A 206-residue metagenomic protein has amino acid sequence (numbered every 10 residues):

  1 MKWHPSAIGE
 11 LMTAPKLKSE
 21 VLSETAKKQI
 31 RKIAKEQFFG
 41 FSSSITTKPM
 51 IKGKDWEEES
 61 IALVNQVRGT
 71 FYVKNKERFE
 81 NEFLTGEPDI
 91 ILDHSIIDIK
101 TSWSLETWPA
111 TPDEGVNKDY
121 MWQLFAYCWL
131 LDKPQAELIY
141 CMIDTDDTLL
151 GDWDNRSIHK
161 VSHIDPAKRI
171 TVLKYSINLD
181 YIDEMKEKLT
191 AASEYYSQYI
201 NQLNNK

Functional and structural regions predicted by a protein language model:
M1-D55, L63, T145-D147, N204-K206: Charged, glycine-rich intrinsically disordered N-terminal tails and low-complexity linkers that flank
K52, W56, S60, Y181-K188: Short amphipathic alpha-helical segments
E59, W122-A126: Short amphipathic alpha-helical face segments that pack within enzyme cores and frequently flank/anchor catalytic
A62-F83, P88-D89, I96: A short acidic/basic microdomain associated with nuclease active sites
V64, P88-P109, Y127: Conserved catalytic cores of phosphodiester-cleaving nucleases, focusing on short active-site segments
V73-K74, I91, I96-I99, Q135-Y140: A structural signal for short, well-ordered beta-strand segments and their strand-loop junctions that often border
E82-F83, V116-W122: Short, glycine/acidic-rich beta->alpha junctions
T111-N117, A126-K206: Metal-dependent nuclease catalytic regions and adjoining charged, substrate-binding loops involved in nucleic-acid end
